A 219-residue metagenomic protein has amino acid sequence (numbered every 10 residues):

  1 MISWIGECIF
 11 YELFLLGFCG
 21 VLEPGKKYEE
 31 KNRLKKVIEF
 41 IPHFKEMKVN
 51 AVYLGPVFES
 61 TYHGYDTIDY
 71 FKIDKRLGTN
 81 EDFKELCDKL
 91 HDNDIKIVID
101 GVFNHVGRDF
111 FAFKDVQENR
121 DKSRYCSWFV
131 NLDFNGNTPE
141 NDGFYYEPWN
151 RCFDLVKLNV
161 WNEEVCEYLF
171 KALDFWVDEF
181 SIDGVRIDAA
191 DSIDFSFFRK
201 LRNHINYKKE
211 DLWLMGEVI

Functional and structural regions predicted by a protein language model:
S3-I9, F14-N50, V57-F175, E179 (+1 more regions): Substrate-binding/active-site clefts of carbohydrate-active enzymes
Q117, D178, D188-I219: Active-site-proximal helices and loops of the catalytic beta/alpha 8
